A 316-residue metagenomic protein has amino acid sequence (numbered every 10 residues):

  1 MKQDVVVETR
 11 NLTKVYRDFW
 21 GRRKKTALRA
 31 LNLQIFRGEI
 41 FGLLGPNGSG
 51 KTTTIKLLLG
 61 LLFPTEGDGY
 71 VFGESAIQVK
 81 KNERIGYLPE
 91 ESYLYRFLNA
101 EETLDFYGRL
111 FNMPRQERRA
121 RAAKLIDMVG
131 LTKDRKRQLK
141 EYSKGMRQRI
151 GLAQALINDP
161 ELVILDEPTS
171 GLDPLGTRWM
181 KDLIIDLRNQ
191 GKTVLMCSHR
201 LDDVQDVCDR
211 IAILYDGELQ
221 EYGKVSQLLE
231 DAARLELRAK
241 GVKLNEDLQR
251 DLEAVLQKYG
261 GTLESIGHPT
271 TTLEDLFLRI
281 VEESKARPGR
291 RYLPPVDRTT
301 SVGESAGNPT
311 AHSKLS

Functional and structural regions predicted by a protein language model:
K2-V6, V15-A30: A short, flexible loop at the N-terminus of ABC-type nucleotide-binding domains that lies
G67-E83: Conserved ABC transporter NBD signature motif
D105, R109, Q116-D134: Conserved ABC ATPase "signature" region
D159: Conserved catalytic motifs of ABC-family nucleotide-binding domains
V163-E167: Catalytic Walker B motif of ABC-type/P-loop ATPase nucleotide-binding domains
V225-R298: Short, charged/small-residue-rich alpha-helical element at the C-terminal edge of ABC transporter nucleotide-binding
